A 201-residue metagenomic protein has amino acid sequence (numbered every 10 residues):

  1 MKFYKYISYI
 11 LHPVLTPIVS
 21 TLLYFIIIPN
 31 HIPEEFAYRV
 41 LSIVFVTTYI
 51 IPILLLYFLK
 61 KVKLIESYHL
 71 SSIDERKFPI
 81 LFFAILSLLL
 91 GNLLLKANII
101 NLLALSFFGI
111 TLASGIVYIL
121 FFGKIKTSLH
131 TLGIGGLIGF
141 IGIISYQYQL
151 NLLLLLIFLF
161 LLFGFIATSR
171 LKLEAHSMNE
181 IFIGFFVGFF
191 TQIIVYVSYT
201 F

Functional and structural regions predicted by a protein language model:
M1-Y4: Short, Lys/Arg-rich, polar N-terminal cytosolic tail immediately upstream of the first transmembrane signal-anchor
I7, S67-F82: Juxtamembrane helix-capping/reentrant segments at transmembrane boundaries
I7-I28: The first (N-terminal) embedded transmembrane alpha-helix
I26-R39: Short, hydrophobic transmembrane alpha-helix segments
F36-I51: Alpha-helical transmembrane segments
Y57-L70: Cytosolic, membrane-interface loops and tails of multi-pass inner-membrane proteins
L81-I99, L120-G123: C-terminal halves and exits of single transmembrane alpha-helices
L103, F108-F201: Membrane-embedded catalytic cores of phosphoryl/pyrophosphoryl-handling enzymes
